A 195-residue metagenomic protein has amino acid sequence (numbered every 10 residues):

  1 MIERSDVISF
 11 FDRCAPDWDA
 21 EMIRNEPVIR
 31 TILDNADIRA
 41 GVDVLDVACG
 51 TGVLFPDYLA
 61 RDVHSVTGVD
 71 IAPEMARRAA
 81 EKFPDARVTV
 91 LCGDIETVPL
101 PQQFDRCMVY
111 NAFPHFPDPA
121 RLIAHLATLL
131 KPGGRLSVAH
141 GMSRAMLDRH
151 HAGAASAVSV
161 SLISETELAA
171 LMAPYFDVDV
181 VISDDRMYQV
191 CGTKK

Functional and structural regions predicted by a protein language model:
M1-D37, V53, R144-L147, H151-A154: Conserved class I S-adenosyl-L-methionine
L45, T51-T97: Class I SAM-dependent methyltransferase SAM/SAH-binding core
M108: A conserved beta-strand element that flanks and buttresses the S-adenosyl-L-methionine
N111-A112: Short catalytic micro-motifs in class I SAM-dependent methyltransferases
R121-P132: A short glycine-rich, Lys/Arg-flanked "PGG" loop and its adjoining helix->strand segment in the class I
G134-H140: Conserved beta-strand signature within the Rossmann-like core of class I S-adenosyl-L-methionine
S159-Y175: Short alpha-helix
F176-D177, I182-K195: Core SAM-dependent methyltransferase catalytic element
